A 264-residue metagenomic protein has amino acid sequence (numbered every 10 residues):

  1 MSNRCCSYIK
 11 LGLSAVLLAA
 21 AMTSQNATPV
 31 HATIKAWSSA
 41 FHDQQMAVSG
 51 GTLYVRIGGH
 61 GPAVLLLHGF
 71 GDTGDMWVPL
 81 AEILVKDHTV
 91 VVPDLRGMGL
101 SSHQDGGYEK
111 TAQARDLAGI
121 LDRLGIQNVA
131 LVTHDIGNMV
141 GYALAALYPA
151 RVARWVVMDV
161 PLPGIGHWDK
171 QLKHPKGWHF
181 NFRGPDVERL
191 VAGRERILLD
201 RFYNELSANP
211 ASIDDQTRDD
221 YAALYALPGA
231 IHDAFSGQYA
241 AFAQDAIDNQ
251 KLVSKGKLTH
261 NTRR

Functional and structural regions predicted by a protein language model:
M1, W37-S39, G58-G59, H68-F70 (+3 more regions): Surface-exposed beta-strand edges and their flanking turn/coil or helix-capping segments
S2-P62, K86-H88, I126: Alpha/beta-hydrolase fold catalytic core
A19-M22, M76-V78, Q104-G106: Residue-level recognition of conserved structural "scaffold" positions that shape functional pockets and channels
P29-K35, S39-F41, G51-L53, A63 (+2 more regions): Flexible "cap/lid" subdomain of the alpha/beta-hydrolase fold that forms the substrate-access gate
Q45, V92, V157: Conserved residues in the N-terminal Rossmann fold of short-chain dehydrogenase/reductase
I57-L100: Conserved HGGG/HGGXW glycine-rich cap/lid loop of the alpha/beta-hydrolase fold
